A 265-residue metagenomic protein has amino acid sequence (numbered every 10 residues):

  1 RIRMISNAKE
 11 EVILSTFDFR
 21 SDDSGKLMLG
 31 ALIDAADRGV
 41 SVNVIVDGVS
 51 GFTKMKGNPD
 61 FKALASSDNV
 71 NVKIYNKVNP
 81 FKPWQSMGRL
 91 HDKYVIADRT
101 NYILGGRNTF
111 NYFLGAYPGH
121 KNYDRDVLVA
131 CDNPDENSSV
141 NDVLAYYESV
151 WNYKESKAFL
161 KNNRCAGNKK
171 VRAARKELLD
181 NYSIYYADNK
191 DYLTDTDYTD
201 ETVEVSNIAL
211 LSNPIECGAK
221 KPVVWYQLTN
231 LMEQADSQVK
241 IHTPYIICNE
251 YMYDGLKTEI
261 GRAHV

Functional and structural regions predicted by a protein language model:
R1-N71, P80-D92, A97-R262: Charged, low-complexity intrinsically disordered terminal segments
I74-N76: Short loop/edge segments at beta-strand edges and connector loops that shape dinucleotide/nucleotide cofactor-binding
